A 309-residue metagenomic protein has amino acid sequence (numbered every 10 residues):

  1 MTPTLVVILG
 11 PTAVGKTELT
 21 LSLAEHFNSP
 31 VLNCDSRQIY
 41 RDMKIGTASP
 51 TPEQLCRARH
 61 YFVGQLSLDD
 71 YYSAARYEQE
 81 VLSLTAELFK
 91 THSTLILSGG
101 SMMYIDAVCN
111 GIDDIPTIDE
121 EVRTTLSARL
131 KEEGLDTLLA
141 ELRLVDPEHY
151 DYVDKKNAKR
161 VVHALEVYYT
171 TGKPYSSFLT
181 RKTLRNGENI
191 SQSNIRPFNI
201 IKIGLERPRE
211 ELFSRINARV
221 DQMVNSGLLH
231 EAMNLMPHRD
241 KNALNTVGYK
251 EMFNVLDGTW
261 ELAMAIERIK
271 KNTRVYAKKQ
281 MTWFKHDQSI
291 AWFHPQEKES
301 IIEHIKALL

Functional and structural regions predicted by a protein language model:
M1-L309: Phosphate/pyrophosphate-binding catalytic cores of soluble transferases and nucleic-acid-acting enzymes
